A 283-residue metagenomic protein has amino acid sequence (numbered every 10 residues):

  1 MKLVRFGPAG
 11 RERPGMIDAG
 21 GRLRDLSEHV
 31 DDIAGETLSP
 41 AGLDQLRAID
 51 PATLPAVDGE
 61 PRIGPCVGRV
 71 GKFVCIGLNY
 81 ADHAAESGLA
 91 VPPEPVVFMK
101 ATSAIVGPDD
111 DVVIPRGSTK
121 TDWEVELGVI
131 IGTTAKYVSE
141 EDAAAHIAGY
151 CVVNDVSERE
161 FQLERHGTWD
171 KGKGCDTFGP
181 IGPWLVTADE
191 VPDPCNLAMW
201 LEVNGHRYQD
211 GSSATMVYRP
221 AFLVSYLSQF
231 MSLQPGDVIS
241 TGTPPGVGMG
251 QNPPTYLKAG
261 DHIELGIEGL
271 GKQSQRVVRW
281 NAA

Functional and structural regions predicted by a protein language model:
M1-P95, E264, N281-A283: N-terminal non-catalytic cap/leader segment that marks the start of a structured domain
R5, A9-G10, R47, A56 (+5 more regions): Catalytic-pocket segment enriched in acidic/His residues
R5, K100-T102, D109, R116 (+5 more regions): Short, structured patches in soluble enzyme cores that scaffold and shape functional sites
G71-V74, E94-V96, D110-V112, T119-L127 (+1 more regions): Generic beta-strand structural signal
A90-P108, T121-W123, K258-G269: Structural signature of FAD isoalloxazine-binding scaffolds in flavoprotein oxidoreductases
V96-P115, A135-K136, T177-V186, P244-G248: Short catalytic-site patches enriched in acidic/histidine residues that coordinate or position cofactors/metals
K136-Y150: N-terminal accessory regions of nucleic-acid-interacting proteins
